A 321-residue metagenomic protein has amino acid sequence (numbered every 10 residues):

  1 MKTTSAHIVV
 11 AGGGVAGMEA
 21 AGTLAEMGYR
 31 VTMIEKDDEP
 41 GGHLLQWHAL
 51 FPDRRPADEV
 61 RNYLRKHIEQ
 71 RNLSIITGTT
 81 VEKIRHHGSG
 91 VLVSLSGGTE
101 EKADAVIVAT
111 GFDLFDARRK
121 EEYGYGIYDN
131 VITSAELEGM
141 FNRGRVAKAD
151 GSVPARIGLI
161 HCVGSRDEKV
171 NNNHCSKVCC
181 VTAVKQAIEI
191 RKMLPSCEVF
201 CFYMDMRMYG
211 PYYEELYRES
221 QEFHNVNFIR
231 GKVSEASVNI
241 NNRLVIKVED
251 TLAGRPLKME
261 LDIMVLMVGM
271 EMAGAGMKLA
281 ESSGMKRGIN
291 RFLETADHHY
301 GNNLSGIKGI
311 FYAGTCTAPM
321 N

Functional and structural regions predicted by a protein language model:
M1-N321: Residues forming the flavin
